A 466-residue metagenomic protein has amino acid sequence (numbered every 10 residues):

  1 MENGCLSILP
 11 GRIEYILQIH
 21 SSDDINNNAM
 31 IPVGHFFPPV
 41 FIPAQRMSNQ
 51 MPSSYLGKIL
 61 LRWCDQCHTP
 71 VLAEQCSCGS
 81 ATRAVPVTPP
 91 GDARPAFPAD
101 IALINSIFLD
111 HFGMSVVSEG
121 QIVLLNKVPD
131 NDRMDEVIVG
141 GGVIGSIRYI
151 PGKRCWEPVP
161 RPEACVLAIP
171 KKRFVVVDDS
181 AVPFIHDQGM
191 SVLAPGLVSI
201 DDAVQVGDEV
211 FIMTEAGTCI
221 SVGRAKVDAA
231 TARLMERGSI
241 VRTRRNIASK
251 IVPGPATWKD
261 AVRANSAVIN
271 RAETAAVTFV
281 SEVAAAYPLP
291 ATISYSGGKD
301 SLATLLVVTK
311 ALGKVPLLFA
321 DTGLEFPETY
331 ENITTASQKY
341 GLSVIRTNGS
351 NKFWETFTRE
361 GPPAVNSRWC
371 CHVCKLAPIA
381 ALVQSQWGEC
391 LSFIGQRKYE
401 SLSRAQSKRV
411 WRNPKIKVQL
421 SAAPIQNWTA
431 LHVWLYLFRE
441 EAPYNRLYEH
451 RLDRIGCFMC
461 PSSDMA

Functional and structural regions predicted by a protein language model:
E2-N3, S7, I200: Exposed regions on extracellular, virion, or secretory-pathway luminal proteins
C5, L9-P10, P39: Intrinsically disordered, low-complexity segments enriched in serine/proline and basic residues
S7, E14-N28: Polybasic, low-complexity intrinsically disordered segments
Y15, F36-F37, F41: Aromatic (phenylalanine/tyrosine) cluster motif
P43-S294, L302-P316, T322-E325, N332: RNA-binding accessory domains that recognize and position tRNA/RNA substrates
N49-D65, T69, A73, S77-A84 (+3 more regions): Nucleotide-activated chemistry modules centered on ATP-dependent adenylation/adenylyltransferase
